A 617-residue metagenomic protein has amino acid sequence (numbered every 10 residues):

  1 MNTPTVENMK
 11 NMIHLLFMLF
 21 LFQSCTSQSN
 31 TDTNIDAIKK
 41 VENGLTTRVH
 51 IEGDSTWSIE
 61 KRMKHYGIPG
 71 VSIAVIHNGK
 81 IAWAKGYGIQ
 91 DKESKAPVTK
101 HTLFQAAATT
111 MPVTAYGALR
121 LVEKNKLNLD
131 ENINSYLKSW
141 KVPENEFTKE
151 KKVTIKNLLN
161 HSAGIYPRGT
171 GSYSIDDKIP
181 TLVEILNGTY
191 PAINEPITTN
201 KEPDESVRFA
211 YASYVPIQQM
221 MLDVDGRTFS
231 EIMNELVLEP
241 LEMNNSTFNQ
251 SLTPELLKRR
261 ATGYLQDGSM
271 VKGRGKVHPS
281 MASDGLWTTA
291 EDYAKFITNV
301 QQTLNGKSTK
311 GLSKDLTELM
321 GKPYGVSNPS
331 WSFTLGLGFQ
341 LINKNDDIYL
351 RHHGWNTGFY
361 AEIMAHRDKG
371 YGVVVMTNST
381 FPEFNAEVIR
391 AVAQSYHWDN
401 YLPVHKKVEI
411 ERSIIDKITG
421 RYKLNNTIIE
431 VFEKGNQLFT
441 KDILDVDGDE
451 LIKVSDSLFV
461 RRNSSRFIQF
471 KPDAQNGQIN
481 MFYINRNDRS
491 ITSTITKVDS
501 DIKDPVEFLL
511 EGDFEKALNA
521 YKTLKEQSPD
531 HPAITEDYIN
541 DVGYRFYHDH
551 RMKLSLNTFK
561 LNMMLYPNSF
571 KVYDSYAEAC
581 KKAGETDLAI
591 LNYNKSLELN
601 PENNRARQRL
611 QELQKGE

Functional and structural regions predicted by a protein language model:
C25-K85, T170, L222-R227, E231-E235 (+1 more regions): Catalytic loop of the DD-peptidase/beta-lactamase superfamily, centered on the K-T-G motif and neighboring
I51-S55, S135, S174-E202, R227-S246 (+1 more regions): Short, charged, amphipathic alpha-helices and their helix-cap/turn boundaries
T56, Q105-T109, L121-T170, Q219 (+1 more regions): Active-site helix/loop module of the DD-peptidase/beta-lactamase fold, centered on the serine-lysine SxxK catalytic
R62-S72, S94-N157, T198-A212, M281-D284 (+1 more regions): Short active-site loop at a secondary-structure junction that contains or immediately precedes the catalytic residue(s)
